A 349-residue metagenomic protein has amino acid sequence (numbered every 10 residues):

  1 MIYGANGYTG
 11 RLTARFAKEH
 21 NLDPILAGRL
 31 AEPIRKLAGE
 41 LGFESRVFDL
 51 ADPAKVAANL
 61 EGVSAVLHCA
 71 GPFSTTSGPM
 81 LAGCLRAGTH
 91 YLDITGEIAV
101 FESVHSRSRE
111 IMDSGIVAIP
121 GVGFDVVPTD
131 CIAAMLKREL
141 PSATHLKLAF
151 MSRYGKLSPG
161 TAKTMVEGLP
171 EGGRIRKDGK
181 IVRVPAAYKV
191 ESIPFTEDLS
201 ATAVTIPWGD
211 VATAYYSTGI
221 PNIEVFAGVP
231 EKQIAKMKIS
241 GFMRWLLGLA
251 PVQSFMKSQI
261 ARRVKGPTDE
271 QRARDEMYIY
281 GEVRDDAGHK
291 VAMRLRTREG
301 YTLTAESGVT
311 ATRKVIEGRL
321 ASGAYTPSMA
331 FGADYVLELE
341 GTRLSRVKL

Functional and structural regions predicted by a protein language model:
M1-H20: N-terminal Rossmann NAD(P)H-binding glycine-rich loop of SDR-like oxidoreductase domains
Y3, Y8, R138-D285, H289-A292 (+2 more regions): Active-site-lining helix/loop region of Rossmann-like oxidoreductase modules
I25-L26, L92: Conserved beta-strand positions in the Rossmann-like core of class I SAM-dependent methyltransferases
A27-A31, D49-L50: N-terminal Rossmann-fold cofactor-binding loop
L41, L60-V66, R86-T89: Short acidic/histidine-rich motifs immediately flanking catalytic phosphotransfer sites in two-component signaling
R46-T76: Conserved Rossmann-fold cofactor-binding substructure of NAD(P)-dependent oxidoreductases
F73-G172, T213: Glycine-/Pro-rich loop/turn segments that contact NAD(P) or position catalytic residues in Rossmann-like domains
G266-L349: C-terminal helical cap and adjacent loop that interface with cofactors, partners, or active-site loops
